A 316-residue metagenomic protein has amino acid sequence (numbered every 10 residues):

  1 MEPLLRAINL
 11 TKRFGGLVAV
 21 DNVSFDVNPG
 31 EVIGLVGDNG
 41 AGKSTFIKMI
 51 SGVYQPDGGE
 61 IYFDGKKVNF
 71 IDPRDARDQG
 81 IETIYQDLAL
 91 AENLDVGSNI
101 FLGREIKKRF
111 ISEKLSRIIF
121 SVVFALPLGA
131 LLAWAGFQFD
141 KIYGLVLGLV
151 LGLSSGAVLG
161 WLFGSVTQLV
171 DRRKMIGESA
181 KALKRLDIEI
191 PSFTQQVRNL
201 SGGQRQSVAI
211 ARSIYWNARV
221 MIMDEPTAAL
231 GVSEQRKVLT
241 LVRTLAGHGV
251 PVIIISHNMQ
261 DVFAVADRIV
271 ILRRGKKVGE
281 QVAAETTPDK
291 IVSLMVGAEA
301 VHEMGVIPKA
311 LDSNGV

Functional and structural regions predicted by a protein language model:
E2-A133, F137, L147-V316: Glycine-rich phosphate-binding loops of nucleotide-dependent enzymes
D140-K141: Transmembrane helix interruption/hinge and helix-loop junction motifs
